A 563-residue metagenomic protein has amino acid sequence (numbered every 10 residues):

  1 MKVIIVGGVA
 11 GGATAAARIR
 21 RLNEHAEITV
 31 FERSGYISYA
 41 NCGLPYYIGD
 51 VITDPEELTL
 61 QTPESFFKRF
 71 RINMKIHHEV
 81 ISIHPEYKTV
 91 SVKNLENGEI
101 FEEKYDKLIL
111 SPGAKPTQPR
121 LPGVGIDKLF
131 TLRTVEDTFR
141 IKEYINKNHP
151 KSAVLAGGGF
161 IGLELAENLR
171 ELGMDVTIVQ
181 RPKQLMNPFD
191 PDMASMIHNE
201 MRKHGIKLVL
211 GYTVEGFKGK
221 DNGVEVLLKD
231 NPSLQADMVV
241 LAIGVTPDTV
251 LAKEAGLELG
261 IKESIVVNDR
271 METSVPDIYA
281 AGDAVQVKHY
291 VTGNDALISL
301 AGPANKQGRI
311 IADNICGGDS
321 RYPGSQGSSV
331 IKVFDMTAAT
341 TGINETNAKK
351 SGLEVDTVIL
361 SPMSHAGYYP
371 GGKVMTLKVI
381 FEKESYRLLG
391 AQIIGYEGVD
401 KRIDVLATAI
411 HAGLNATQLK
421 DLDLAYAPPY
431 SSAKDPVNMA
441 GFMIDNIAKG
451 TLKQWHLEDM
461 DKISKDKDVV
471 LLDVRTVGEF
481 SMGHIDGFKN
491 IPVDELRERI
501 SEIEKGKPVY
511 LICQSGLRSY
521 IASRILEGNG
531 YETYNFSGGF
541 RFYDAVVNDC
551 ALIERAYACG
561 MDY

Functional and structural regions predicted by a protein language model:
M1, G7-G8, A284-E397, P428-S432 (+2 more regions): Mid-to-C-terminal Rossmann-like scaffold of FAD/NAD(P)H-dependent oxidoreductases
M1-H77, A166-F189, S328, K401-I410 (+3 more regions): Beta1-alpha1 glycine-rich phosphate/pyrophosphate-binding loop at the start of Rossmann-like nucleotide-binding domains
R18-K107, D190-K207, Y212, E345-N347 (+2 more regions): N-terminal Rossmann-like dinucleotide/flavin-binding domain of flavoprotein oxidoreductases that bind FAD/FMN
H25-E27, R69, K75-E96, E103 (+2 more regions): A Rossmann-like FAD-binding core segment of flavoenzymes
T59, S152-A153, F160-K218, I298-A304 (+3 more regions): Rossmann-like dinucleotide-binding cores of NAD(P)H-dependent redox enzymes
L110-L172, I261, V267-D269, K489-V493 (+1 more regions): Glycine-rich dinucleotide-binding loop and its adjacent helix/turn
G125-H149, E225, S233-I310, V405 (+1 more regions): FAD-site-proximal beta/loop scaffold in flavoenzymes
T417-P428, S432-V469, V477-P508, Q514-Y563: Rhodanese-like catalytic fold shared by cysteine-dependent sulfurtransferases and DSP/PTP-type phosphatases
